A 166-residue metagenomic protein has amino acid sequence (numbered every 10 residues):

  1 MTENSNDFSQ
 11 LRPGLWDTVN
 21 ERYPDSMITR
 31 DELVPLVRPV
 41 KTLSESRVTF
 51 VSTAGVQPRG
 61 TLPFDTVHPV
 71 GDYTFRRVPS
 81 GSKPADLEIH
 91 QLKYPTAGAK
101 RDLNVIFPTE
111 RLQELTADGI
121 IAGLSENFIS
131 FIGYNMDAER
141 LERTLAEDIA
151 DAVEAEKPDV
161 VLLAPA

Functional and structural regions predicted by a protein language model:
M1-A166: Metallocofactor- and cofactor-centric catalytic cores in central/energy metabolism, strongly enriched
